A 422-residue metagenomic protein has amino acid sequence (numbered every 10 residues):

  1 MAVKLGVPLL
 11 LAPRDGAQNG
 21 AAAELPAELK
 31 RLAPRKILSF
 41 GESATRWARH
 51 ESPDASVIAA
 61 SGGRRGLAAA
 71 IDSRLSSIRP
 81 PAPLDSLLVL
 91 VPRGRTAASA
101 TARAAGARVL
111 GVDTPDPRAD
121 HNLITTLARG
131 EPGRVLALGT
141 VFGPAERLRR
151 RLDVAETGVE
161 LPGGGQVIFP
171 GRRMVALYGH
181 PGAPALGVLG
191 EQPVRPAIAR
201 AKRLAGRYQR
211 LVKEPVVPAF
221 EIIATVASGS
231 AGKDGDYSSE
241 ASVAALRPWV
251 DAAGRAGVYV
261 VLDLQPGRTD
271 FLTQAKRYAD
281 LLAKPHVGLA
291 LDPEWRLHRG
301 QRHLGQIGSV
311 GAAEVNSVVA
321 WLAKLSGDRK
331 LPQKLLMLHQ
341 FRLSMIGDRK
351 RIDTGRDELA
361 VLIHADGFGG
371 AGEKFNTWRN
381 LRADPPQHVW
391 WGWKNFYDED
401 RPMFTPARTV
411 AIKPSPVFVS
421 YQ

Functional and structural regions predicted by a protein language model:
M1-Q166: Extracellular glycan-binding segments that recognize GlcNAc-based cell-wall polysaccharides
K4-V7, V175-V188, A224-D234, G254-Y259 (+1 more regions): Acidic/histidine-rich, surface-exposed loop or edge segments in extracytoplasmic proteins
L88-R93, P115-A128, G305-Y421: Surface-exposed substrate-engagement region within the catalytic domains of secreted or surface-exposed extracellular
V141, H180-G182, I223-A227, Q265-G267 (+4 more regions): Active-site beta-loop-alpha junctions enriched in small/polar residues
R147-R195: N-terminal module-boundary/linker segments of secreted carbohydrate-active enzymes
G165-P170, A199-P215, V250-R255, Y278-H286 (+2 more regions): Acidic (Asp/Glu)-rich catalytic clusters
R173-G179, P218-I222, V260-L264, P285-D292 (+4 more regions): Hydrophobic faces of well-ordered beta-strands that scaffold small-molecule active sites in alpha/beta enzyme cores
V212-Y259, R268-K284, G288-A290, L297 (+2 more regions): Chitinase-like catalytic core of GlcNAc-active glycosidases
